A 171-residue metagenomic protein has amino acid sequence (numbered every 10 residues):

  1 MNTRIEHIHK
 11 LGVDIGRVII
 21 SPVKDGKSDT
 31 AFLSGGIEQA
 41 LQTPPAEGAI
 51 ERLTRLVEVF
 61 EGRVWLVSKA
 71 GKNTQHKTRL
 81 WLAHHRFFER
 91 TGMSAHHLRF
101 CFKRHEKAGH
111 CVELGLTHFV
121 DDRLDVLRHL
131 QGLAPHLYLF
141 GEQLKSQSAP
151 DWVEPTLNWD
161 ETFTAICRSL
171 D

Functional and structural regions predicted by a protein language model:
M1-E47, E51-E58: Active-site neighborhood of HAD-like aspartate-dependent phosphohydrolases
I19-I20, K72-N73, V126: Short acidic, S/G/P-rich loop/turn micro-motifs used as interaction or catalytic elements
V23-D25, A70, R104, Q143: Short, flexible active-site-adjacent loop segments at beta-strand->alpha-helix junctions, enriched in small/polar
L41-P45, K72-T74, F102: Acidic-and-aromatic substrate-binding clefts and catalytic sites of carbohydrate-active enzymes
A49-L82: Substrate-recognition element of Asp-dependent hydrolases with the DxDx(T/V) motif
Q75-D171: C-terminal cap/substrate-recognition subdomain and adjoining C-terminal extension of metal-dependent phosphatase-like
